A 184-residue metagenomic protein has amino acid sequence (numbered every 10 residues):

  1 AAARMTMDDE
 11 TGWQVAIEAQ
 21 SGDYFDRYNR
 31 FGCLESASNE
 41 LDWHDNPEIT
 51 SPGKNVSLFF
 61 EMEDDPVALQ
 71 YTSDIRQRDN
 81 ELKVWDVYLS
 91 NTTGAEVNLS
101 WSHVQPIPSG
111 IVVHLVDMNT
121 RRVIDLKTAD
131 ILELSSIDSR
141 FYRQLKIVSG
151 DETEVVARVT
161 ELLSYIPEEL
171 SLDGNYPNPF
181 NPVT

Functional and structural regions predicted by a protein language model:
A1-P177: Compositionally biased Ser/Thr/Gly- and acidic/asparagine-rich, proline-interspersed low-complexity stretches
V183-T184: A short beta-strand segment in extracellular, disulfide-stabilized domains
